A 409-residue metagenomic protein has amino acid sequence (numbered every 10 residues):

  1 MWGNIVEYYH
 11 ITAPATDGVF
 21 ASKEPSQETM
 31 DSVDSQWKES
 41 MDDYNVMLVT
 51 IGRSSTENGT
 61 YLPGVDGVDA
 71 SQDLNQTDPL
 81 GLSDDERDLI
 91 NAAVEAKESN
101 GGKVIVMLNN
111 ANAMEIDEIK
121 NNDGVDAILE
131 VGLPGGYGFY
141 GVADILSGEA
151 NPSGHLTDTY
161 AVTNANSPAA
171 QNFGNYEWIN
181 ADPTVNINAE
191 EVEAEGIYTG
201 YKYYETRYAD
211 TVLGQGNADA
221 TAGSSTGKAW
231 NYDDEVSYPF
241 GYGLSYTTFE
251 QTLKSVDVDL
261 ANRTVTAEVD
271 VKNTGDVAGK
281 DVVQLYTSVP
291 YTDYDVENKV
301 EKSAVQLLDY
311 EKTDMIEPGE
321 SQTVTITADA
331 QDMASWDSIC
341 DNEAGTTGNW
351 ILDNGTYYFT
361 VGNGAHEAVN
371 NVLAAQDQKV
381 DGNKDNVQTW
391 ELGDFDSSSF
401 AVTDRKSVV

Functional and structural regions predicted by a protein language model:
M1-V409: C-terminal non-catalytic regions of proteins with extracellular/luminal or membrane-system context
